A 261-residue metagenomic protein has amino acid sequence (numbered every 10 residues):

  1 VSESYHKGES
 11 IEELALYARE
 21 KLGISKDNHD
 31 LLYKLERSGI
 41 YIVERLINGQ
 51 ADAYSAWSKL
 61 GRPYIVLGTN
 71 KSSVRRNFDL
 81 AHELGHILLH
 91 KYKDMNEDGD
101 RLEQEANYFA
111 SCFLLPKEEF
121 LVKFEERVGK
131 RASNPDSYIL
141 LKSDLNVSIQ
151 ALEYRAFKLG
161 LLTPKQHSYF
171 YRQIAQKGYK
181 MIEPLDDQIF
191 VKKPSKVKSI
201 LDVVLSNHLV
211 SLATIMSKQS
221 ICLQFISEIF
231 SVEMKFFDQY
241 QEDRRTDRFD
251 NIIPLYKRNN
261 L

Functional and structural regions predicted by a protein language model:
V1-L261: Active-site hotspot residues in diverse enzymes, especially metal/ion-binding acidic/histidine motifs
